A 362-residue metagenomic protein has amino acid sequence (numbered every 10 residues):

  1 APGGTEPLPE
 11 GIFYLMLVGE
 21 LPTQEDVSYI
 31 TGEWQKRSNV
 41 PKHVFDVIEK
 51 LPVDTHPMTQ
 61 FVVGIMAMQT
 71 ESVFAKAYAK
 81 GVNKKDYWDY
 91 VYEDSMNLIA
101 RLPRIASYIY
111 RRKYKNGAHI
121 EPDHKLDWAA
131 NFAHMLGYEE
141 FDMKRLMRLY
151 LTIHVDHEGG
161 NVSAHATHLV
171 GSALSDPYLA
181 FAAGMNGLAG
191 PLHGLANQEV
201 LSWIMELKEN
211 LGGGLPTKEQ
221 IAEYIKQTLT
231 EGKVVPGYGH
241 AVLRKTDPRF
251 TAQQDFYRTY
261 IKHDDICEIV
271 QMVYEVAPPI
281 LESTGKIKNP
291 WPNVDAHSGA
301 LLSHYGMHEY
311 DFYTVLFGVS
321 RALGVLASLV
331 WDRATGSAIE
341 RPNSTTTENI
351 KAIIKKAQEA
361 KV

Functional and structural regions predicted by a protein language model:
A1-V362: Hydrophobic alpha-helical bundle cores within soluble ligand-binding/oligomerization subdomains
